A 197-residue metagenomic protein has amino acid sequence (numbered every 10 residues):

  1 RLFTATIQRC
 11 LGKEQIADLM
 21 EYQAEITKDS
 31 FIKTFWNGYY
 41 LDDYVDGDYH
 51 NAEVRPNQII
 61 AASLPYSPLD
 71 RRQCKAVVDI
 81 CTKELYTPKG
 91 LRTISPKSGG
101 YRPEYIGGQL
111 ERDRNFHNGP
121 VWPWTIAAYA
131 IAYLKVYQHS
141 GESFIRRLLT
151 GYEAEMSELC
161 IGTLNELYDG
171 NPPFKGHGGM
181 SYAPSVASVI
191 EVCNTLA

Functional and structural regions predicted by a protein language model:
L2-S98, R102-P103, A154-V186: Catalytic cores of carbohydrate-active enzymes
R55, W122-I126, I145-R146, A183-P184: A structural signal for short secondary-structure junctions
N57-L69, V78, A130-H139, I145 (+1 more regions): Alpha-helical support elements that line or immediately flank enzyme active sites and cofactor-binding pockets
V78, T82, D113, A130-I131 (+4 more regions): Generic hydrophobic alpha-helical scaffold/packing signal
E104-G141, I190-N194: C-terminal substrate/ligand-recognition segments
A132, V136-H139, G151-G162, L167 (+1 more regions): Hydrophobic alpha-helical segments
